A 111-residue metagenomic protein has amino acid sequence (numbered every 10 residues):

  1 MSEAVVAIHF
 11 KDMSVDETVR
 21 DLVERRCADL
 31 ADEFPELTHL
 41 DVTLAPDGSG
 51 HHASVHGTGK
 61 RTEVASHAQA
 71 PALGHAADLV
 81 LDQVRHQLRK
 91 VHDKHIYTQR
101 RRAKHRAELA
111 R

Functional and structural regions predicted by a protein language model:
M1-R111: N-terminal, polar/charged subdomain of small-to-medium soluble alpha/beta proteins
